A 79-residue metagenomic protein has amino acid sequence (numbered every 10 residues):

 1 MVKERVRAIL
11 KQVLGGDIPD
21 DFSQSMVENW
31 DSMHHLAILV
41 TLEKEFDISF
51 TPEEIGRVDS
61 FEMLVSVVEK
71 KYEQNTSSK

Functional and structural regions predicted by a protein language model:
M1-V40, K44-K79: Phosphopantetheine-dependent thiolation modules in NRPS/PKS and related acyl-activating systems
